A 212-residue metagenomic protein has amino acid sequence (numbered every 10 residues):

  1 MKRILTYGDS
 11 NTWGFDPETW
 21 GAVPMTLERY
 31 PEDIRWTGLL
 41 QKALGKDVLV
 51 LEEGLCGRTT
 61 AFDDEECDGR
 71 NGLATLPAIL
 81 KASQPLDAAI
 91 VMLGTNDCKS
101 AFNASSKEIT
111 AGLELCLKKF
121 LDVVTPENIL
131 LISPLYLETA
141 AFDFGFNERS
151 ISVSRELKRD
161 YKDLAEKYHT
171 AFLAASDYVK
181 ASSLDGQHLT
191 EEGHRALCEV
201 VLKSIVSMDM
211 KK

Functional and structural regions predicted by a protein language model:
M1-G54, A61-D63, A78-A82, E166-K167 (+1 more regions): Serine-esterase "nucleophile elbow" of acetyl-processing enzymes
D16-W20, F62-E65, A141-G145, L184-D185: Short aromatic-enriched loop/helix-cap "lid" or pocket-rim segments at secondary-structure transitions that line
E18, G57, K203-V206: Glycine-centered secondary-structure boundary/capping sites
G38, K46, R70-K212: Alpha-helical cap/lid subdomain in secreted, periplasmic, or secretory-pathway luminal O-acyl-processing enzymes
G54-L55, A61-E66, F102-A104, G186: Metal-dependent catalytic neighborhoods of phosphoester/phosphodiester hydrolases
